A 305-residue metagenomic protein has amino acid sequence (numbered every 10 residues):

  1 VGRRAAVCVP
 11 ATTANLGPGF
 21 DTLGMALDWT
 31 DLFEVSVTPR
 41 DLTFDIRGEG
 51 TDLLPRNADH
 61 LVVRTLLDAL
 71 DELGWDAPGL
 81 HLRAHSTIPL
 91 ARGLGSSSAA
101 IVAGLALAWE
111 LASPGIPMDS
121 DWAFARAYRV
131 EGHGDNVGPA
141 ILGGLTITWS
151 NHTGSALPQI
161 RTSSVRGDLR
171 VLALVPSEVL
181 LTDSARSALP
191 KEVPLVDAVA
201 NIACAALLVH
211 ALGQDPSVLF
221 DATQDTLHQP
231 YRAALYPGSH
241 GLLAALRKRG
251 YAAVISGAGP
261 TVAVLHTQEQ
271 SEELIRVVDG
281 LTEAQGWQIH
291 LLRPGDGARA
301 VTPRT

Functional and structural regions predicted by a protein language model:
V1, T13-N15, G24-L27, G74-W75 (+8 more regions): Solvent-exposed alpha-helices and their adjacent loops that cap or buttress functional pockets in soluble metabolic
V1-R92, E110-I116, P294-T305: ATP-binding N-lobe of GHMP and related small-molecule kinases
C8-P10, A26, R83, A140-G143 (+3 more regions): Short beta-strand segments
W29, L94-P117, I141-G143: DPxDG-like acidic metal-binding loop motif
M118-L169, A234, H240, A253-I255 (+1 more regions): Alpha/beta catalytic cores of group-transfer enzymes, especially the acyltransferase/condensing modules of polyketide
S150, P176, V264-Q268: Short beta-strand-to-loop capping motifs
A173-A234: Active-site rim beta-loop-alpha module in soluble metabolic enzymes
A211-T305: Glycine-rich, charge-dense phosphate/pyrophosphate-binding loop(s) and the adjacent flexible "lid"/catalytic subdomain
